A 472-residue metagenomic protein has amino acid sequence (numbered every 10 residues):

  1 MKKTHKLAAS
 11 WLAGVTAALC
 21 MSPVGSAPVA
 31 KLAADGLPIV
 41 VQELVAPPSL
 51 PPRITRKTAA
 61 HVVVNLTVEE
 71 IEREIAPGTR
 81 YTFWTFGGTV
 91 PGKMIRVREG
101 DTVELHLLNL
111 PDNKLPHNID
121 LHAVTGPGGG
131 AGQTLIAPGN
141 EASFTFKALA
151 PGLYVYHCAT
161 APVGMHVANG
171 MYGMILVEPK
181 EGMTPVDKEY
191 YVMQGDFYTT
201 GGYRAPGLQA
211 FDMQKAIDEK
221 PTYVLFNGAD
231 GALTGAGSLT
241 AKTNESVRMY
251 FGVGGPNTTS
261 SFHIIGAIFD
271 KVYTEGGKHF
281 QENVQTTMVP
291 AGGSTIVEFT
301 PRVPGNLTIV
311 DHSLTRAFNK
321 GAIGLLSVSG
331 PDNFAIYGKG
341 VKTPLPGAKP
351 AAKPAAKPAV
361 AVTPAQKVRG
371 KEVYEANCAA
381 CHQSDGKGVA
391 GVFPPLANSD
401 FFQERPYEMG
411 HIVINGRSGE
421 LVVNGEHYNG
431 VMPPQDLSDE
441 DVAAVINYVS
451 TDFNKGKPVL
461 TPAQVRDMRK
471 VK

Functional and structural regions predicted by a protein language model:
M1-L7: N-terminal secretory signal peptides that target proteins for export/translocation
K2, A27-V368, E372, A390: Copper-binding active sites and cupredoxin-like electron-transfer domains, recognizing His/Cys-rich ligand loops
S10-S22: Bacterial N-terminal signal peptides
A159-P162, F197, C381-G388, I414 (+3 more regions): Detector for the c-type heme attachment site
A168-V186, A322, L326, S384 (+2 more regions): Extended, polar beta-sheet/loop recognition surfaces of beta-rich domains that mediate binding to diverse ligands
A351-A365, K371, V422-K472: Flexible coil segments in periplasmic/lumen-exposed cytochrome c-class electron-transfer proteins
T363-V389, F401-N415: Sequence/structural segment immediately N-terminal to covalent heme-attachment motifs in c-type and related
